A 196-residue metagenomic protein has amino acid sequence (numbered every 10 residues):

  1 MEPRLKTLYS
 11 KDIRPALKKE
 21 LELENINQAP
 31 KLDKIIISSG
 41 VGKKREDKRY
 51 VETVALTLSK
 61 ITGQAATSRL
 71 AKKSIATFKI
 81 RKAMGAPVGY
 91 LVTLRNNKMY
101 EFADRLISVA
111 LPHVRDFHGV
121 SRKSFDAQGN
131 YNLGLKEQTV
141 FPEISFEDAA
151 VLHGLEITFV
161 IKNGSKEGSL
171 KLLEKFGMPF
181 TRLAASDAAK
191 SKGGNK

Functional and structural regions predicted by a protein language model:
M1-K196: Ribosome-associated RNA-binding proteins
